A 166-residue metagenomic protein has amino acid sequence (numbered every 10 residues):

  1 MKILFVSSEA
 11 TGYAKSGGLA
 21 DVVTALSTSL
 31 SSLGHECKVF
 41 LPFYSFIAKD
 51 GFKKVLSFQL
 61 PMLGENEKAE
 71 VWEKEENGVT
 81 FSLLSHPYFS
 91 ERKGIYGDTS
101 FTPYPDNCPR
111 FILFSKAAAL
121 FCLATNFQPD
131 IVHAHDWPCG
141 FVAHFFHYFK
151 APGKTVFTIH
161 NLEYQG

Functional and structural regions predicted by a protein language model:
M1-G166: Catalytic cores of nucleotide-sugar-dependent glycosyltransferases that transfer UDP/GDP/TDP-activated
